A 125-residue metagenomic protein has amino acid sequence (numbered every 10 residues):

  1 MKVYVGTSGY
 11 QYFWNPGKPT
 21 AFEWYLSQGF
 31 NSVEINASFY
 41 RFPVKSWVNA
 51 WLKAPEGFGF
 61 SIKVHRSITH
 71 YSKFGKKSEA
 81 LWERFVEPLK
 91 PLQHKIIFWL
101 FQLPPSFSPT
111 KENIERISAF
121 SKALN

Functional and structural regions predicted by a protein language model:
M1-N125: Residues lining hydrophobic/aromatic ligand-binding pockets adjacent to catalytic sites
